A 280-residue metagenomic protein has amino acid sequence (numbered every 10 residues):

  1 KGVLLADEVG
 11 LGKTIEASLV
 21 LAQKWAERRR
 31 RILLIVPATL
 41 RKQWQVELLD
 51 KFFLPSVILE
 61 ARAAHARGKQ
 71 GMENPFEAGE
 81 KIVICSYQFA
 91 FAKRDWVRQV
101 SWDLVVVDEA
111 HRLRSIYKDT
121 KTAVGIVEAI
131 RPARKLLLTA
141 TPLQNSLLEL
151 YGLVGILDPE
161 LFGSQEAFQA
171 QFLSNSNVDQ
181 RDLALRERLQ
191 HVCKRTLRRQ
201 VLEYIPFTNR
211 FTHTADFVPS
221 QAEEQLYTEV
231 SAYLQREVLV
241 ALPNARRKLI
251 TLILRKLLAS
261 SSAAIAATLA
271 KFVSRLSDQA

Functional and structural regions predicted by a protein language model:
K1-A6: Conserved pre-motif I regulatory segment
E8-V9, E109-H111, A140-P142: Conserved Walker B
L11-G12, A90, L113-R114, Q144-S146: Catalytic P-loop NTPase motifs of RecA-like helicase/translocase cores
T14-R28: Walker A/P-loop NTP-binding motif
W25-K121, A167-Q180: SF2 helicase/translocase NTPase motor core, specifically the RecA-like lobe 1 inter-motif segment between Walker
P37, T139, S220: Conserved phosphate-coupling serine/threonine residues in phosphotransfer and NTP-handling enzymes
G79, I84-W102, Y117-A133, G155-A280: Inter-lobe coupling linker of SF2 helicases/translocases
A133-Q144: Conserved helicase ATPase motor motifs in RecA-like P-loop NTPase domains
